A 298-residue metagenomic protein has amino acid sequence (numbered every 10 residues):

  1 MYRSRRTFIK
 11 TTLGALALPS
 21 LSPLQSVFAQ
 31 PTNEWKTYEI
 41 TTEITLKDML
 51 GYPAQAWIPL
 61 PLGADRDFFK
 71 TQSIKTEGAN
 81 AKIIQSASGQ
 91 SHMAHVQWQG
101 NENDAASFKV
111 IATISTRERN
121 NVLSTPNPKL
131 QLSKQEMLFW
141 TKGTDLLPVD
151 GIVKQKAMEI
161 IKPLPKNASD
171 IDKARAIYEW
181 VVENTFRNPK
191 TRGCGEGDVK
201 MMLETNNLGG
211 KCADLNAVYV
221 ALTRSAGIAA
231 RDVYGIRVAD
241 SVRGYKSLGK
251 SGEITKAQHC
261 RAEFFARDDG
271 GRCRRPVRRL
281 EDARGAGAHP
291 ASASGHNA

Functional and structural regions predicted by a protein language model:
M1-R3: Secretory targeting signals
T7-F28: N-terminal export signals
P23-G51: C-terminal segment of N-terminal export signals and the immediately downstream linker at the start of the mature
I40-I44, A56-I58, A106-E118: Short, hydrophobic/aromatic-enriched beta-strand segments in well-ordered soluble domains
M49-A64: Surface-exposed beta-strand/loop patches in extracellular or lumenal glycoproteins
A64-Q97: Solvent-exposed beta-strand/loop surfaces of large extracellular or lumenal domains
S86-S88, S107-R187, R192-N206: Acidic low-complexity segments
P163-K166, D170-K173, E179-C260, R267 (+1 more regions): Active-site neighborhood of thiol-dependent amide/isopeptide-bond enzymes
